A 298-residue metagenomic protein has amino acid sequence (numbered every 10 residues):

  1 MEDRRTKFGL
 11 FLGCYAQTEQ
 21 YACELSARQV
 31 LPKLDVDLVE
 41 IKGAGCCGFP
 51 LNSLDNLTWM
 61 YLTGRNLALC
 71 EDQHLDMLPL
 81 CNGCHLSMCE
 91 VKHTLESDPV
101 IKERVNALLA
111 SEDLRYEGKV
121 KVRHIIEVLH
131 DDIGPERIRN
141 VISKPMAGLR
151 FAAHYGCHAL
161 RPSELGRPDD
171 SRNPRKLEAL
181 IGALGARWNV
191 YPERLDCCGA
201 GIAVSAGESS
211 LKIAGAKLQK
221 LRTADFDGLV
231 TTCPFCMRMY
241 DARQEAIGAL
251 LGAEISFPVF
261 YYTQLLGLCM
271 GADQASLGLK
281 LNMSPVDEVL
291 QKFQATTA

Functional and structural regions predicted by a protein language model:
M1-A298: Iron-sulfur cluster-binding electron-transfer modules in prokaryotic oxidoreductases
